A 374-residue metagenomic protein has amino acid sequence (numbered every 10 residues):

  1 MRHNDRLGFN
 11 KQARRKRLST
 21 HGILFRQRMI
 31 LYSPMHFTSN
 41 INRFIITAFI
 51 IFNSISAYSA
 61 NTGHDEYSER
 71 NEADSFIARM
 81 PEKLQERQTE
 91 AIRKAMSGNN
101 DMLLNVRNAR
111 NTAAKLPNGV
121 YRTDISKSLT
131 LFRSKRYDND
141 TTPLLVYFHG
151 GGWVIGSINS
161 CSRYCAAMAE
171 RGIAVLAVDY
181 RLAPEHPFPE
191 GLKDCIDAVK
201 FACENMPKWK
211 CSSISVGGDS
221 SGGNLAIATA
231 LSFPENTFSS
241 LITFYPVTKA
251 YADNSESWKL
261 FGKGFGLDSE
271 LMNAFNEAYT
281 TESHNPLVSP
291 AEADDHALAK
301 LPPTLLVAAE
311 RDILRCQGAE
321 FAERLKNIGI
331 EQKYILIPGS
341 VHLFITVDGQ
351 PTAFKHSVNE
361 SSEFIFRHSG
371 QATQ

Functional and structural regions predicted by a protein language model:
N4-D5, G22: Short hydrophobic alpha-helical segments enriched in small aliphatic residues
Q12-G22: Positively charged N-terminal leader segments that act as targeting/secretion signals
I23-R28: Low-complexity, intrinsically disordered short segments enriched for Gly/Pro and polybasic residues
M29, S33-I45: Bacterial N-terminal signal peptides that target proteins for export
I46-N53: Bacterial N-terminal signal peptides
A57-A60: Boundary at the C-terminal end of the N-terminal hydrophobic targeting segment
G63-Q374: Alpha/beta-hydrolase superfamily serine-hydrolase fold, recognizing
